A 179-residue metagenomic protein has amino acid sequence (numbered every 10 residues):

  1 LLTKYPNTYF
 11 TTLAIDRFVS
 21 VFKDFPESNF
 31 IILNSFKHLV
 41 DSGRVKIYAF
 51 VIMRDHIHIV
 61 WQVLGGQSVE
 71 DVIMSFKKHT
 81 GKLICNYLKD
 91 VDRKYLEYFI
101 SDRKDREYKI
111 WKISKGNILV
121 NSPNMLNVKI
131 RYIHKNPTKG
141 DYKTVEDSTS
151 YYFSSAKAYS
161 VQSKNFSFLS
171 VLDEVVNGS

Functional and structural regions predicted by a protein language model:
L1-S179: Short catalytic/metal-binding and nucleic-acid-binding patches
